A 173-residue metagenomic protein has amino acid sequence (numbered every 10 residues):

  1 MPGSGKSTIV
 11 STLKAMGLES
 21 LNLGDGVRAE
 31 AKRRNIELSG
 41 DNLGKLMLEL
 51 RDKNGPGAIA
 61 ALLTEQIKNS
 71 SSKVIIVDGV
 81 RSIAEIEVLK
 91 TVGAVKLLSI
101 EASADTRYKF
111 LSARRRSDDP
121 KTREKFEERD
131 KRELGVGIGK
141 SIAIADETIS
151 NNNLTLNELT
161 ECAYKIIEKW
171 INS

Functional and structural regions predicted by a protein language model:
M1, L13: P-loop (Walker A) phosphate-binding loop of NTP-binding proteins
K6: Conserved lysine of the Walker
I9: Hydrophobic positions on the alpha1 helix immediately C-terminal to the Walker A/P-loop
K14-M16, V92-G93, I144-A145: Short, structured coil segments at secondary-structure junctions
E19-I76, V80-E87, E124-E128: ATP-dependent small-molecule kinase phosphotransfer cores that center on conserved nucleotide phosphate-binding segments
S20, L97, E147-N151: Short, well-ordered beta-strand core segments
G40-K45, E87-V88, V92-K140: A glycine- and Lys/Arg-enriched "phosphate-lid" helix/loop adjacent to the NTP-binding pocket of small-molecule kinases
G57, R114-C162, I166, S173: Small-molecule kinase domains that catalyze NTP-dependent phosphoryl transfer to phosphate-bearing small molecules
